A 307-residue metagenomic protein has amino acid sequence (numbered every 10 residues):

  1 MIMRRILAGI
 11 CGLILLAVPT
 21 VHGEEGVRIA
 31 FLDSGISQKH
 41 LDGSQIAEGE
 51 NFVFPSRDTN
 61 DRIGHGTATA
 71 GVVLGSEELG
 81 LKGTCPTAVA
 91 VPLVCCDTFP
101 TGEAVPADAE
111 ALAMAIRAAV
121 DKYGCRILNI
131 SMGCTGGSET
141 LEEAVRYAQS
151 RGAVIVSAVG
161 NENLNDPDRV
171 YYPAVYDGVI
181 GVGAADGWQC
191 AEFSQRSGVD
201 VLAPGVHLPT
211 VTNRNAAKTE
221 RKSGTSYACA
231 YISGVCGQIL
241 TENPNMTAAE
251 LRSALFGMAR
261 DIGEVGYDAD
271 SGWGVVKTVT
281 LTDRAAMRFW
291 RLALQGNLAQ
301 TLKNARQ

Functional and structural regions predicted by a protein language model:
M1-I10: Bacterial N-terminal signal peptides that target proteins for export
G9-A17: Bacterial N-terminal signal peptides
H22-I29, S34-E48, R57-D108, G137 (+5 more regions): Subtilisin-like serine protease catalytic core
V27, D33, A153, Y171-T241 (+1 more regions): Extracellular S/T/G-rich loop segment that most often corresponds to the catalytic His/Ser-adjacent loop
S56-A70, E162, T219-I232: Gly/Ser-rich catalytic serine loop of serine hydrolases
L74-E78, R117-C125, R146-R151, G160 (+5 more regions): Sec-exported extracytoplasmic/periplasmic mature domains
C96-Y176, W188-Q189, N215-C229, Y267-D268: Substrate-binding/access-modulating region of protease and related hydrolase catalytic domains
C125-I130, V179, T241-Q307: C-terminal subdomain of the subtilisin-like protease fold in secreted/lumenal serine endopeptidases
